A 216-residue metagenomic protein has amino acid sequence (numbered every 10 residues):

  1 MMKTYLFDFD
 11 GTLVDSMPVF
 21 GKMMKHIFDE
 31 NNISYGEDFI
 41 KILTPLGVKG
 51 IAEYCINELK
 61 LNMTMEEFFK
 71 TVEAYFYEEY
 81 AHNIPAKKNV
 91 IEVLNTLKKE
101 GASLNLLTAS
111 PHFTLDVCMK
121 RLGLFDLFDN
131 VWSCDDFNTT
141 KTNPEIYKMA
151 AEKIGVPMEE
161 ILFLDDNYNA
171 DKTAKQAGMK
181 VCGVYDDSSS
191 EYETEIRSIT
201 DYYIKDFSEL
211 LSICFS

Functional and structural regions predicted by a protein language model:
M1-K3, N95, P111-H112, D116-S216: Asp-based, Mg2+/Mn2+-dependent phosphohydrolase catalytic module
M1-K41, Q176: Active-site neighborhood of HAD-like aspartate-dependent phosphohydrolases
L13, A86, L104, T139 (+1 more regions): Conserved SAM-binding loop
G21, K25, V48-E53, M65 (+3 more regions): An amphipathic alpha-helix signature
I27-F28, G47-L61, C118, A150-A151: Helix-loop "lid/cap" segments that line or gate small-molecule binding pockets
Y54-E92: Metal-dependent phosphoesterase signature
E78-L106, H112, D116: Short, acidic loop-to-helix structural element flanking the phosphoryl-transfer center in phosphate-processing enzymes
